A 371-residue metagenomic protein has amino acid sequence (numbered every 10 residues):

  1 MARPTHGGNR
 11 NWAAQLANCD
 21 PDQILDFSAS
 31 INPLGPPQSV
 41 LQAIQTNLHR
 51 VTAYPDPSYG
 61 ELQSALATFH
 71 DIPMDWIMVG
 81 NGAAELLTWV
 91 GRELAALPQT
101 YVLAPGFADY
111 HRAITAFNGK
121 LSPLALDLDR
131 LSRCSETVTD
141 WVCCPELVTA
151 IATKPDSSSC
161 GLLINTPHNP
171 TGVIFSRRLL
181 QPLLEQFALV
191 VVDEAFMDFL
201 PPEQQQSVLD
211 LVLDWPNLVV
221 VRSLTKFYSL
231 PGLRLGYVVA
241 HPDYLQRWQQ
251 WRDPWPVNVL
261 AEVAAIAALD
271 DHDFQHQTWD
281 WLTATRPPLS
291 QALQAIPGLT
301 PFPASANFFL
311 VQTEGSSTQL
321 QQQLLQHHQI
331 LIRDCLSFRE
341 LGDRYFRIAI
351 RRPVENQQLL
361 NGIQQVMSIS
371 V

Functional and structural regions predicted by a protein language model:
M1-A53: N-terminal "arm"/small-domain region of PLP-dependent enzymes with the aminotransferase-like
P55, A67-W89, L103: Short loop-beta-helix segment that forms the pyridoxal 5′-phosphate
E93-A113, K120, C134, C144-E146: Conserved PLP-anchoring active-site segment centered on the Schiff-base-forming lysine
S122, L126-P202: Active-site phosphate-binding strand-loop segment of PLP-dependent enzymes
N217-A295, T300-F302: PLP-dependent aminotransferase class I/II
T283, L293-H328: Conserved PLP-binding catalytic core of the aspartate aminotransferase-like
Q326-H327, S337-V371: PLP-dependent enzyme catalytic core of the Aspartate aminotransferase-like
